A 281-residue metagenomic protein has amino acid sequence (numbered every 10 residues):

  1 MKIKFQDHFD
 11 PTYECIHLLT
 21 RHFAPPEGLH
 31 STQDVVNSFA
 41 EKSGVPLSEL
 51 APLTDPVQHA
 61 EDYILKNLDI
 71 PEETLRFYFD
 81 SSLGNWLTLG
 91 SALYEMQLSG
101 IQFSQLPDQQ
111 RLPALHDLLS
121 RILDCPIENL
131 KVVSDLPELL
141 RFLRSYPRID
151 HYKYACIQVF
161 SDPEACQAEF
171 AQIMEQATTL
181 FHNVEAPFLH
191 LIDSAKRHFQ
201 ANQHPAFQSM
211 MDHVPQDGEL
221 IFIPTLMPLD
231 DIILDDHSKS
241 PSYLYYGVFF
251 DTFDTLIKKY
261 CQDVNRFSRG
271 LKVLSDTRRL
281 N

Functional and structural regions predicted by a protein language model:
M1-I221: N-terminal, charged low-complexity regulatory/assembly segments
H198-N202, Q208-D217, I221-N281: Extended mid-to-C-terminal alpha-helical interaction segments
